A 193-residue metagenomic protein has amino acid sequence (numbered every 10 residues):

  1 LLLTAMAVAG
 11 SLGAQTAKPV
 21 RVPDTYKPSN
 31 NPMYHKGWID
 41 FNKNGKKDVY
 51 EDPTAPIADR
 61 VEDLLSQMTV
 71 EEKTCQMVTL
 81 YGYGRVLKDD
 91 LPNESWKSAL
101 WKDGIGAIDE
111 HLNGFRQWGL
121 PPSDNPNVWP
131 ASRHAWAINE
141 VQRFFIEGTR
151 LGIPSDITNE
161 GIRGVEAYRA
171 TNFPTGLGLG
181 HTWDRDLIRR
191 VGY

Functional and structural regions predicted by a protein language model:
L1-S11: Bacterial N-terminal signal peptides
T16-Y193: N-terminal beta-rich core of secreted/periplasmic extracellular enzymes
